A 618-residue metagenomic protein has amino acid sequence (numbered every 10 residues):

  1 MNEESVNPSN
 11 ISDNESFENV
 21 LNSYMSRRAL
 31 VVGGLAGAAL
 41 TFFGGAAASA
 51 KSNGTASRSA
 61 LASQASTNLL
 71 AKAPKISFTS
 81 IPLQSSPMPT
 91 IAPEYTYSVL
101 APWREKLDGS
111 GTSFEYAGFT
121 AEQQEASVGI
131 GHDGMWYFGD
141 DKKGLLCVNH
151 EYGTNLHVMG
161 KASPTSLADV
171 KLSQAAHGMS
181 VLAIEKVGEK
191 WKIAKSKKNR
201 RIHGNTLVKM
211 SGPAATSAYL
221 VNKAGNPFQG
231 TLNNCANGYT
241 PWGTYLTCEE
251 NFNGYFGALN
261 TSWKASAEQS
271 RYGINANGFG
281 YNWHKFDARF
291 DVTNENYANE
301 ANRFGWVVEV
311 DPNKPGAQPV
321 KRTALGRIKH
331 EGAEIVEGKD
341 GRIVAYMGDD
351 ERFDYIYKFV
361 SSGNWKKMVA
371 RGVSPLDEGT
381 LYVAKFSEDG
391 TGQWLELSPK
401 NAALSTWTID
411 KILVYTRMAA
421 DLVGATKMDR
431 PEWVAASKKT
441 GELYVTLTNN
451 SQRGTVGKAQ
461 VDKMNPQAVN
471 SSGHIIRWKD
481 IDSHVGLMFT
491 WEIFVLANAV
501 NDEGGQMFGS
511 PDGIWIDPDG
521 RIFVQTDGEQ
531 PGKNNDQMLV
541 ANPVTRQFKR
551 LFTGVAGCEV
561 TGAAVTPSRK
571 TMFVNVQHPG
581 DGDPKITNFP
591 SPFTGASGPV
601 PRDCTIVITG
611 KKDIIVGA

Functional and structural regions predicted by a protein language model:
M1-M25, A39: N-terminal secretory signal peptides
S23, A29-S52: N-terminal export signals
A73-P241, T247-N251, W263, I274-N275 (+3 more regions): Long, well-ordered hydrophobic secondary-structure segments characteristic of membrane-embedded and membrane-proximal
M88-P102, T112-Q123, E189-G225, V308-R327 (+4 more regions): Blade-edge beta-strand/turn elements of extracellular beta-propeller and related beta-sheet repeat scaffolds
V128-F138, F228-T240, R327-G338, A425-S437 (+2 more regions): Beta-rich, blade/repeat-based domains predominating in secreted/periplasmic proteins but also intracellular
E151-Q174, N253-A298, S361-K367, N449-N470 (+2 more regions): Short, conserved, GDST-rich strand-edge loop motifs in beta-rich repeat architectures
H177-I184, R303-P312, V360, S471-D480 (+2 more regions): Beta-propeller blade signature
T566-A618: Blade-level signature of beta-propeller repeat domains, shared across WD40, Kelch, NHL, RCC1 and BNR/Asp-box propellers
